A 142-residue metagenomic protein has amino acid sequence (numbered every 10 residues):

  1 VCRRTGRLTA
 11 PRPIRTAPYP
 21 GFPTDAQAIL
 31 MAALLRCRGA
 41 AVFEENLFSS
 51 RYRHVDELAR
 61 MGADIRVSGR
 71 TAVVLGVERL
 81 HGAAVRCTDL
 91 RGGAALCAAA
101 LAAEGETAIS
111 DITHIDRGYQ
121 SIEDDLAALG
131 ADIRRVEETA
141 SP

Functional and structural regions predicted by a protein language model:
V1-P142: Short, structured segments at the rim of ligand-binding sites
